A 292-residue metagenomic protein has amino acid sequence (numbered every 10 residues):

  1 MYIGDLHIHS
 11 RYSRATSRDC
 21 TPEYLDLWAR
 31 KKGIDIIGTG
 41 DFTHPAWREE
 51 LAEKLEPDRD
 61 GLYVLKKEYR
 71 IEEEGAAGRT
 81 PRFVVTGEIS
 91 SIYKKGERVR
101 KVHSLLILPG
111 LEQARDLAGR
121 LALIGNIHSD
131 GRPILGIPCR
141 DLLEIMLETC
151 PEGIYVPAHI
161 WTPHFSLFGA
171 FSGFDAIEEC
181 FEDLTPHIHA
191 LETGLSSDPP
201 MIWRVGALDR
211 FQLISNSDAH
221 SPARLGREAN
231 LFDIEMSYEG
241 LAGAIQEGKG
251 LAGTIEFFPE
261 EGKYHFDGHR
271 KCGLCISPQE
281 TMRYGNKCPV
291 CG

Functional and structural regions predicted by a protein language model:
Y2, L27, P45, A52-E56 (+8 more regions): C-terminal functional module detector
H7, D41, L106, Y155 (+3 more regions): Divalent metal-coordination and catalytic microenvironments
I8-T21: Active-site mouth loops of central-metabolism enzymes
R11-S13, T39-R48, I92, Q113 (+3 more regions): Active-site environment of divalent metal-dependent phosphoester hydrolases
T16-S17, R48-A52, F165-S172, W203 (+1 more regions): Histidine/acidic-residue-rich catalytic or RNA/ligand-binding cores of hydrolases and nuclease-related proteins
L27-W47, I154-V156, H189-A190: Divalent metal-dependent hydrolysis catalytic cores, especially in the metallo-beta-lactamase
E49-H189: Extended substrate/RNA-proximal surfaces in nucleic-acid metabolism proteins
P57-D58, L62-I71, R79, F83-V85 (+2 more regions): Conserved beta-sheet core of the metallophosphoesterase superfamily
